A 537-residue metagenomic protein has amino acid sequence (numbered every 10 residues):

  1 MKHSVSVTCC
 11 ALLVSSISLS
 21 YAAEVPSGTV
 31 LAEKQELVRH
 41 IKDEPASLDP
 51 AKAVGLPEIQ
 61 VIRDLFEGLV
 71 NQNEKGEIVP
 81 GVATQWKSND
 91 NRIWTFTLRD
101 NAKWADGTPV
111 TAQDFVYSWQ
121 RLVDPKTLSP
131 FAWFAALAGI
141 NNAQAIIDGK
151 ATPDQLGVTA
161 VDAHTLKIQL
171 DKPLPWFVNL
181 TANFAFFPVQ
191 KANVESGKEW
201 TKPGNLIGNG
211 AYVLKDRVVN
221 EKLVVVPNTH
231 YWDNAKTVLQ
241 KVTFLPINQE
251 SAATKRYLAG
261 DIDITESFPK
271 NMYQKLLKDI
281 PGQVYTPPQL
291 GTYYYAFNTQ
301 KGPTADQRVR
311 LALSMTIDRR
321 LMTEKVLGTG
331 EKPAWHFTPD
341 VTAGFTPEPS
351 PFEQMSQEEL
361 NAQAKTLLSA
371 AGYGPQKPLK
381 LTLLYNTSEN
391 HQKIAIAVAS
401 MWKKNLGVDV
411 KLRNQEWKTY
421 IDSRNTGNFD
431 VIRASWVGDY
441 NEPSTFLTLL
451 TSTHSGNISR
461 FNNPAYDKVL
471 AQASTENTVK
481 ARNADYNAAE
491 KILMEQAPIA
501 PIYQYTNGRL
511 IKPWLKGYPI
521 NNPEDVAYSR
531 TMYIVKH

Functional and structural regions predicted by a protein language model:
V25, V30, T95, T159 (+5 more regions): Extracytoplasmic/peripheral linker and loop segments enriched in polar/acidic and small residues with frequent Thr/Pro
H40-D90, Q120, N205-G208: N-terminal lobe/hinge region of extracytoplasmic solute-binding protein
E77, Q144, G149-Q155, T159 (+6 more regions): Gly/Pro-rich hinge or "lid" segments in bacterial periplasmic/extracellular proteins
T111-S118, A163-Q169, P173, G210-A211 (+6 more regions): Alpha-helical secondary-structure segments
K215-V226, T243-K301, E324, P333: Extracellular/periplasmic solute-recognition and catalytic clefts
V219, N361, K365-G438, V479 (+1 more regions): Ligand/substrate-recognition segments at binding pockets and active sites
K332-A370, S388-K393: Structural transition elements
R509-H537: Long beta-strand-rich cores associated with HINT superfamily self-processing modules
